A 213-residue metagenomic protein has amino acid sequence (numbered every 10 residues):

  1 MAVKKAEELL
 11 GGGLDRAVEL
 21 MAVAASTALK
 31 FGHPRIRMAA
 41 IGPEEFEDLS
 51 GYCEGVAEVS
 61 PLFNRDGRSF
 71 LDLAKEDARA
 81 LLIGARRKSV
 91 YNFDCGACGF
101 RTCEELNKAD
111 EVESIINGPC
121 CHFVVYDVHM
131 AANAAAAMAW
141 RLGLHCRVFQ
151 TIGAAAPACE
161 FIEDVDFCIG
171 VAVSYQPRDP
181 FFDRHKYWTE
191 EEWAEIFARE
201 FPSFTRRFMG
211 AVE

Functional and structural regions predicted by a protein language model:
M1-E213: Acidic, surface-exposed loops and disordered segments
